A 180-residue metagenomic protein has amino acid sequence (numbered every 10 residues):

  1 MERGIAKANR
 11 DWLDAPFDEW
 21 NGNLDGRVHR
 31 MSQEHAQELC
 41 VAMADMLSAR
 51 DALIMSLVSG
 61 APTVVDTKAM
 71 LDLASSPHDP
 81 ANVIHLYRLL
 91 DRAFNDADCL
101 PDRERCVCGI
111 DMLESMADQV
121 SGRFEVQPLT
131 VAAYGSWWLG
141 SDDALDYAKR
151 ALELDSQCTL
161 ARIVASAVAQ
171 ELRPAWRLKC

Functional and structural regions predicted by a protein language model:
M1-C180: Charged, compositionally biased boundary regions
